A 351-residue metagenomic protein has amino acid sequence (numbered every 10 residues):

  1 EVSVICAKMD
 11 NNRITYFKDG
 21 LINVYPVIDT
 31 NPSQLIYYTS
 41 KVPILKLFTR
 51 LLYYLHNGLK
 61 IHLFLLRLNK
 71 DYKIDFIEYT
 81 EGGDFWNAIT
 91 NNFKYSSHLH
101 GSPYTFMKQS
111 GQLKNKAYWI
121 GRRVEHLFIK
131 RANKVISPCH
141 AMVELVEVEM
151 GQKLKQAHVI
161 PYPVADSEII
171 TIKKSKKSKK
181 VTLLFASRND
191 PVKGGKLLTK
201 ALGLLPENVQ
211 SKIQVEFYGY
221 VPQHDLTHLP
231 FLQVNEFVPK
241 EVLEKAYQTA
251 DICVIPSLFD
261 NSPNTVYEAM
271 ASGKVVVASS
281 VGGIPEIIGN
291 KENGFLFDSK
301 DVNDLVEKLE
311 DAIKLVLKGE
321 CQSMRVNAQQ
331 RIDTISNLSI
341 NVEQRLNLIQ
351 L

Functional and structural regions predicted by a protein language model:
K8, A141, P163: Carbohydrate-associated surface elements
K116-V135: Membrane-proximal helix-turn-helix segments that form the acceptor-binding/catalytic region of lipid-linked
I129, K245-A250: Short alpha-helical donor nucleotide-sugar binding micro-motif in glycosyltransferases
S175-K193, T199-L202: Conserved donor-binding/catalytic core segment of Leloir-type glycosyltransferases
L258: Aromatic "clamp/platform" in nucleotide-sugar-dependent glycosyltransferases that forms part of the donor/acceptor
V275-A278: Short hydrophobic beta-strand element within catalytic cores of glycosyltransferases and related nucleotide-activated
N290-K291, F295-N303, A312-L317: Conserved acidic donor-binding segment of nucleotide-sugar-dependent glycosyltransferases
E320-I335: A short, well-ordered alpha-helix in the C-terminal region of glycosyltransferases
